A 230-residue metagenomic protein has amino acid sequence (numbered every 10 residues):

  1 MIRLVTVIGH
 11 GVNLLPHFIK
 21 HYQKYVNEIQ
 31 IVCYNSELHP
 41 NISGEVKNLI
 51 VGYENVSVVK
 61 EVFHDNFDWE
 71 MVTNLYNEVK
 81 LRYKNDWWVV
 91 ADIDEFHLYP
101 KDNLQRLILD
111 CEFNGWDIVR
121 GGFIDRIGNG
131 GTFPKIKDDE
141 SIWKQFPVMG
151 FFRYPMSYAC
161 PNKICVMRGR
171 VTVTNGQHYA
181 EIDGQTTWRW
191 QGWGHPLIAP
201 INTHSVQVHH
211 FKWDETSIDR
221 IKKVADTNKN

Functional and structural regions predicted by a protein language model:
M1-K20: N-proximal low-complexity "stem/linker" segments adjacent to membrane-targeting elements
R3-V5, E28-Q30, S57: A structural signal for isolated positions on well-ordered beta-strands in alpha/beta enzyme cores
I8, C33-N35: Short beta-strand/turn micro-motifs composed of small residues that flank or help shape donor/cofactor-binding pockets
H17-H21, E45, N103-L107: A short acidic, amphipathic alpha-helical/loop segment
K20-I29: Short, acidic, metal-binding catalytic loop of nucleotide-sugar glycosyltransferases
V26, K84-N85, F113-D117: Short, high-confidence coil segments that cap the C-terminus of an alpha-helix and link into the following beta-strand
E37-A91, L98-K101: Active-site-proximal specificity loops/subdomain of glycosyltransferases
D68-T73, Y99-N230: Catalytic-site signature of metal-activated, phosphate-bearing donor transferases, centered on the GT-A/GT-A-like
